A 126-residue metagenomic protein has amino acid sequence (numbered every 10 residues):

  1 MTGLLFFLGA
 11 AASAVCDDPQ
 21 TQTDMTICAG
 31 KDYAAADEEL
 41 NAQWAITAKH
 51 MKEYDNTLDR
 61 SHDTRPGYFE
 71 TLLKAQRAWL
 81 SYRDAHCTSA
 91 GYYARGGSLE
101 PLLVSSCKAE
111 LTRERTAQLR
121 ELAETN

Functional and structural regions predicted by a protein language model:
M1-G9: Bacterial N-terminal signal peptides
A11-N126: N-terminal alpha-helical modules
